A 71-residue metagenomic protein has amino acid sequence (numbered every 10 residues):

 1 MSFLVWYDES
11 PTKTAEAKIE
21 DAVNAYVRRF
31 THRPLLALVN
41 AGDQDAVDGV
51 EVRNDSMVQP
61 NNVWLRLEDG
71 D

Functional and structural regions predicted by a protein language model:
M1-R29: N-terminal acidic leader/helix
V5-Y7, L38, R53, R66: Residues in well-ordered beta-strands of folded domains
K18-E20, A37, L65-L67: Surface-exposed beta-strand edges and their flanking turn/coil or helix-capping segments
F30-A41: Amphipathic, hydrophobic secondary-structure cores in small proteins
V39-Q44, E68-G70: Short, flexible beta-strand-to-coil junctions
D48-D71: C-terminal edge-of-domain segments
